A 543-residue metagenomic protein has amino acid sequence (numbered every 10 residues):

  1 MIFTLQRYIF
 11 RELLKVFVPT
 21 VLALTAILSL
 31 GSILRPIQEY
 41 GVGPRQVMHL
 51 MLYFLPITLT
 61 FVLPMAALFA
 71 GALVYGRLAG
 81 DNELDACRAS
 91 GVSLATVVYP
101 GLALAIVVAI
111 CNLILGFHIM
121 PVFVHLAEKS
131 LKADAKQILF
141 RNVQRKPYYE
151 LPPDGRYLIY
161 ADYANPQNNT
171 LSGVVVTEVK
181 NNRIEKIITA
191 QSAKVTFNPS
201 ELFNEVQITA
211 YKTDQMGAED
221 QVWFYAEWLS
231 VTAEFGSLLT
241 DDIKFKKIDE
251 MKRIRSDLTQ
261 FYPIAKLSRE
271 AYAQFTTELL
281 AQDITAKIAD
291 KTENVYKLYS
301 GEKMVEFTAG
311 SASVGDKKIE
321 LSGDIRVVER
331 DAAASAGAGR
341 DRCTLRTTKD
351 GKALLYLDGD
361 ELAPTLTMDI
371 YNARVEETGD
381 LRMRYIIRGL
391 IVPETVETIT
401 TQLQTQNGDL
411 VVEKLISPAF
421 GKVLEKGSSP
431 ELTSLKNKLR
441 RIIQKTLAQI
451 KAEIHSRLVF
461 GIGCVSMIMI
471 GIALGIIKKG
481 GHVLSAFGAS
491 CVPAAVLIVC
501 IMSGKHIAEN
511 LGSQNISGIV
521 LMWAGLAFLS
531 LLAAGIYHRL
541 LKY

Functional and structural regions predicted by a protein language model:
M1-I188, K194-T347, L354-D369, R374-Y543: Transmembrane alpha-helices
